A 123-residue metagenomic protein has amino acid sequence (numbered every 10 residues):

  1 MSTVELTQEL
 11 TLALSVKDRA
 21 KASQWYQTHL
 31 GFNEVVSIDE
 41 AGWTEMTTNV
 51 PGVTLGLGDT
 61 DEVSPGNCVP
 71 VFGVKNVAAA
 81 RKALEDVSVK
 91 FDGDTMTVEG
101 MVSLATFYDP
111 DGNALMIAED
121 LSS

Functional and structural regions predicted by a protein language model:
M1-E5, L14, R81, E85-S123: Vicinal oxygen chelate
M1-S23, G52, C68-P70, L121-S123: N-terminal beta-strand motif that seeds the catalytic metal site of vicinal oxygen chelate
A13, W43-E45, T54, V71 (+1 more regions): Short hydrophobic/aromatic beta-strand element in the GNAT-like acyltransferase core that lines or flanks the acyl-donor
A20-A22, I38-T44, T97, S123: Short glycine/proline-centered loop/turn elements that form peptide/ligand docking sites
A22-H29, L84, G112: Conserved active-site tyrosine of GNAT-family acetyltransferases
G31-S37, F91-T95: Short secondary-structure junctions
N33-C68, A114-D120: Conserved short beta-strand elements that form part of the metal-binding/catalytic scaffold of enzyme active sites
V69-L84: Mid-chain, well-packed structural core segment of small domains
